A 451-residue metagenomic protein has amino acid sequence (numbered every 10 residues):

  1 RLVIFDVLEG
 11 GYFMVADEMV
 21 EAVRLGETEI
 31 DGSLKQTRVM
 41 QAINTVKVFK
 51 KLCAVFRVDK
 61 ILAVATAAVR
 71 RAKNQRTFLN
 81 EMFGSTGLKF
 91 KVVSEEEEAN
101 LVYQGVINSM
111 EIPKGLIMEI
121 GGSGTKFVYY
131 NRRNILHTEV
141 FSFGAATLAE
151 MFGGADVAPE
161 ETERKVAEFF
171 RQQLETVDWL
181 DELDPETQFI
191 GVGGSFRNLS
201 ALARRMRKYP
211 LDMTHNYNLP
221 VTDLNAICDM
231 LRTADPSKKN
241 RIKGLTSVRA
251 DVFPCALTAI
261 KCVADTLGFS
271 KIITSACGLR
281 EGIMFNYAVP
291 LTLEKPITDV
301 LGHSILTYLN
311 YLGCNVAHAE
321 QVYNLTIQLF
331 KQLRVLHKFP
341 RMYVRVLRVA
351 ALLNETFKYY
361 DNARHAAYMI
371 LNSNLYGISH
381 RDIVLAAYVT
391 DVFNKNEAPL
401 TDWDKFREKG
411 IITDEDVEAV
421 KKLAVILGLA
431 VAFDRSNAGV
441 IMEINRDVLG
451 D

Functional and structural regions predicted by a protein language model:
R1, K114-M118, I190: Conserved beta-strand elements of the Class I
R1-V15: N-terminal basic/disordered segments at the start of proteins
L2-D6, T125-Y129, L199-S200: Short beta-strand scaffold segments in enzyme catalytic cores
G11-V23, F56: N-terminal glycine-rich anion-binding loops that anchor highly charged ligand groups
R24, T28-V55, V69-K73, F78 (+7 more regions): Helical "lid/coupling" subdomains associated with nucleotide-phosphate turnover
I112-Y129: A generic, well-ordered mixed alpha/beta core segment in the N-terminal half of proteins
G439-G450: Short edge beta-strands and adjacent turn/loop segments
